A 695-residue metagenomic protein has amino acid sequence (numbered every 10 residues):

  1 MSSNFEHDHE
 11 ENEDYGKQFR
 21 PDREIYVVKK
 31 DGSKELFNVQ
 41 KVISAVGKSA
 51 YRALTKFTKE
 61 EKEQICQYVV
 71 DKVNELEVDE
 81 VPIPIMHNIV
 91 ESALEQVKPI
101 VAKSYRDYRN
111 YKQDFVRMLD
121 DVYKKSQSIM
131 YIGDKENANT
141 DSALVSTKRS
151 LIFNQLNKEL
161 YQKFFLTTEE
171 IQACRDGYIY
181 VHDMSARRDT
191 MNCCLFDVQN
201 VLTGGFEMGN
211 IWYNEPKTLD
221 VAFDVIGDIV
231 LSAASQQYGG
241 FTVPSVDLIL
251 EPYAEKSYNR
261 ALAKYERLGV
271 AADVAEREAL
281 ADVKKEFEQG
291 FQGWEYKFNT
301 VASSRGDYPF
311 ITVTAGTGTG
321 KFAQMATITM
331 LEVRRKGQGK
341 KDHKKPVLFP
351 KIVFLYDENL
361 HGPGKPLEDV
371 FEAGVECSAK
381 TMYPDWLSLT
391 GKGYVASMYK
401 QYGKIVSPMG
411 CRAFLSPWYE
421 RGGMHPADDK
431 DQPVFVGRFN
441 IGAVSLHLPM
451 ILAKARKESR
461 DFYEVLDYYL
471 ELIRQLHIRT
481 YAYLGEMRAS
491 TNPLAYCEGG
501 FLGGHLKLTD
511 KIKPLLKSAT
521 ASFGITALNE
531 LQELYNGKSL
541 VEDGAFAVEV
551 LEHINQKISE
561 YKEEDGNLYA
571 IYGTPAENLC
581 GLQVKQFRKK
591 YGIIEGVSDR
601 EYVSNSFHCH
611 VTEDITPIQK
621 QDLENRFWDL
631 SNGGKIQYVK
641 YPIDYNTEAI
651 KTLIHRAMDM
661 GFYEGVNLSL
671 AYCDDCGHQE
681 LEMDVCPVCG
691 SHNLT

Functional and structural regions predicted by a protein language model:
S2-I129: Charged, amphipathic alpha-helical regulatory modules used for macromolecular assembly or allosteric control
I25, Y68-E75, I311-T314, E530-E533 (+2 more regions): Short, hydrophobic beta-strand segments
F37, V81, L515-T520, L694: Structural motif
G47, V70, R474, I478 (+1 more regions): Amphipathic, well-packed alpha-helical segments that form the structural scaffold of globular domains
K98, V116, A302, H477 (+2 more regions): A structural signal for well-ordered alpha-helices, especially hydrophobic packing surfaces of coiled-coils
V122-K517, K538-L540, G544-L694: Conserved catalytic cores of very large enzyme subunits
A521-L534, E552: Contiguous, well-ordered alpha-helical segments that form the cores/surfaces of helical PPI scaffolds
